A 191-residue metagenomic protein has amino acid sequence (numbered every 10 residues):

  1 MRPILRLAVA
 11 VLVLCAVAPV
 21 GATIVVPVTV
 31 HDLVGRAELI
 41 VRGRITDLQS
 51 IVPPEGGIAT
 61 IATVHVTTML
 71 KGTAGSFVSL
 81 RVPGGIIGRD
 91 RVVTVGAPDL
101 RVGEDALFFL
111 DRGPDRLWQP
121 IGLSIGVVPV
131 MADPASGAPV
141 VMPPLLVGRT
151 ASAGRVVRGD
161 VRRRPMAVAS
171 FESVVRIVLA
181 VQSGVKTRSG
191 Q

Functional and structural regions predicted by a protein language model:
M1-A8: Bacterial N-terminal signal peptides that target proteins for export
A8-A10, P19-V20: Cleavable N-terminal signal peptides
C15-Q191: Transition segments tied to proteolytic processing and entry into folded domains
